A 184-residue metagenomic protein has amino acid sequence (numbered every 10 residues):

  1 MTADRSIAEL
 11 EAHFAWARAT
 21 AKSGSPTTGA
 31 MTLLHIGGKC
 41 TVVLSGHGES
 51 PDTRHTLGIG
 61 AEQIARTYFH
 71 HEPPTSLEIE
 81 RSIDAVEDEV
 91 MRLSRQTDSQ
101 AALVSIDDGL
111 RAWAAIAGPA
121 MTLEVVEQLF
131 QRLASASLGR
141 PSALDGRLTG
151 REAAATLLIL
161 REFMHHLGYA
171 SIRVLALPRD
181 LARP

Functional and structural regions predicted by a protein language model:
T2-A30, S45, T53-P184: Helical "lid/coupling" subdomains associated with nucleotide-phosphate turnover
M31-H35: Short glycine-aspartate micro-motif
G37-C40, G109-L110: Short glycine-rich anion-binding loops that position phosphate/pyrophosphate groups of nucleotides and phosphorylated
C40-G46: Short beta-strand scaffold segments in enzyme catalytic cores
